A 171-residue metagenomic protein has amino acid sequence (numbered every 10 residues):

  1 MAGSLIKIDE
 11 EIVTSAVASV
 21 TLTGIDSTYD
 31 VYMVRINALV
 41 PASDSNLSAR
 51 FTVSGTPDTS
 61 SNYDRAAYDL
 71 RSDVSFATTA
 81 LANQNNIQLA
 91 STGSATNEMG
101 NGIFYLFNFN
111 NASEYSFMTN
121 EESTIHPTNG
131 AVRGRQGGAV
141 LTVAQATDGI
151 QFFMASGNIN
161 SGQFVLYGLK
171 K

Functional and structural regions predicted by a protein language model:
A2-K171: Surface-exposed molecular-recognition determinants
